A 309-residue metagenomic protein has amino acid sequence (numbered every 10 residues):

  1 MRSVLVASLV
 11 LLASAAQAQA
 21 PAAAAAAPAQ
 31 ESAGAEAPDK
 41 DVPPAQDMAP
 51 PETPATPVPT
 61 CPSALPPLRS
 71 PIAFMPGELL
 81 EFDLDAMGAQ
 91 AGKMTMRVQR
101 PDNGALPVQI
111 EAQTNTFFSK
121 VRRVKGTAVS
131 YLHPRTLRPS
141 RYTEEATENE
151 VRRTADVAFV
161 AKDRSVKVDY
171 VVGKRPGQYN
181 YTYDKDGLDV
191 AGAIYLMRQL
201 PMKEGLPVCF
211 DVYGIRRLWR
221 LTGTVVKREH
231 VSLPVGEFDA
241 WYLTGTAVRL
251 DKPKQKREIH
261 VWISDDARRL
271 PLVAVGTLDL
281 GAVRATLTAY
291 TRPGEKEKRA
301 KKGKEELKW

Functional and structural regions predicted by a protein language model:
M1-A20: Sec-dependent N-terminal signal peptides
L5-A7, L11, P43, A191 (+1 more regions): N-terminal non-cleavable signal-anchor helices
V6, D184-V190, V225, R284: Low-complexity, intrinsically disordered regions enriched in charged/polar residues
A7-L12, S32, P71, T182: Generic alpha-helical structural signal
A15-E36: Signal peptide processing junction and immediate N-terminal pro/mature segment of secreted/exported proteins
A29-A161, Q199-W309: Acidic, serine/threonine-rich low-complexity disordered tracts
A155-R198: Hydrophobic, well-structured mid-protein blocks that either form specific transmembrane helices
